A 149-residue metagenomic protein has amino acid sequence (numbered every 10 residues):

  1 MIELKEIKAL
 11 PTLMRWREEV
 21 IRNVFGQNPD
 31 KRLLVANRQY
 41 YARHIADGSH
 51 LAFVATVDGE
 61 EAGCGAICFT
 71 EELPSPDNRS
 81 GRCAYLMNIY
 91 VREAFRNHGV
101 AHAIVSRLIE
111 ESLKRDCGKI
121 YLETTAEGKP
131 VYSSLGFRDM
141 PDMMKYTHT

Functional and structural regions predicted by a protein language model:
M1-R15, G26: A short beta-loop-alpha structural element at the N-terminal edge of CoA-dependent acyl/N-acetyltransferase catalytic
I21-Y41: Conserved GNAT-fold acetyl-CoA-binding loop/helix
A42-V54, Y85: A short helix-loop-beta-strand connector motif used in the catalytic cores of GNAT acetyltransferases and, in some
V54, E60-F69, Y85, Y90: Conserved beta-strand in the GNAT
D77-E93, D142-K145: Conserved acetyl-CoA binding element of GNAT-fold acetyltransferases
L86, I120-L122: Conserved hydrophobic beta-strand within the GNAT/NAT acetyltransferase core sheet that lines the active-site cleft
V91, N97-E110, S134: Conserved acetyl-CoA-binding loop-helix of GNAT-fold acetyltransferases
H102, K114, G118-K119, A126-Y146: Conserved active-site alpha-helix within GNAT-family acetyltransferase domains
